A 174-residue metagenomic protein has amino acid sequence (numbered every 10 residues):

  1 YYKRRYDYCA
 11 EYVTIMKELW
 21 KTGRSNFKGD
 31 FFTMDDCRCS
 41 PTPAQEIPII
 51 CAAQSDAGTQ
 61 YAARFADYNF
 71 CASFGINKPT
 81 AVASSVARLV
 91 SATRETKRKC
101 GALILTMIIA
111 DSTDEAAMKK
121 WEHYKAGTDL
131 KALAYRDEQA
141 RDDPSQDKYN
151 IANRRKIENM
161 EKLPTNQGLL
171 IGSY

Functional and structural regions predicted by a protein language model:
Y2-P43, K78-Y174: An alpha-helical appendage that flanks or caps ligand/catalytic pockets
D7, I15, P41-A52, Q60 (+1 more regions): Aromatic- and glycine-enriched pocket-lining scaffold segments that form the walls of small-molecule binding clefts
K21, Q54, D67, F74 (+1 more regions): Residue-level marker of positions within ordered structural domains that often coincide with functionally constrained
I49-A52, D67-A72, C100-M107: Hydrophobic faces of well-ordered beta-strands that scaffold small-molecule active sites in alpha/beta enzyme cores
A52-Y61, G172-Y174: Short, acidic/polar
A63-R64, M118: Short, surface-exposed helix/turn micro-motifs that flank interaction/cofactor sites
A72-K78: Glycine-rich phosphate-binding active-site loops on the catalytic face of alpha/beta enzymes
